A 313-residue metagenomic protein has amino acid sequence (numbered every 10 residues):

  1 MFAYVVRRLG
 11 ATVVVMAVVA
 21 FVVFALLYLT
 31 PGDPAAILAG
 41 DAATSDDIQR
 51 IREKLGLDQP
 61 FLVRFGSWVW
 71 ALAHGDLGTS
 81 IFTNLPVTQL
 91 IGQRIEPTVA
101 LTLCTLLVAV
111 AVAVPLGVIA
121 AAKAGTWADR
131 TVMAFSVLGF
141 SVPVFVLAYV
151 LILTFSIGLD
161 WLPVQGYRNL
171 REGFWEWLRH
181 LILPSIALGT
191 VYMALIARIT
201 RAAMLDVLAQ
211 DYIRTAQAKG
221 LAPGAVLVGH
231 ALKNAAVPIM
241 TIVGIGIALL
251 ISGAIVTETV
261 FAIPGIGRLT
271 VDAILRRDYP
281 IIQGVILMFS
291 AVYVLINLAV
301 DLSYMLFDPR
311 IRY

Functional and structural regions predicted by a protein language model:
F2-Y4, V13, I95-D129, V144 (+3 more regions): Alpha-helical transmembrane segments of integral membrane proteins, especially multi-pass inner/plasma-membrane
A3, S45-I48, L62, G66 (+5 more regions): Short, structured helix-loop boundary elements
V15-G66, L159-H180: Hydrophobic alpha-helical transmembrane segments of membrane transport/permease proteins and related membrane-embedded
V22-L29, Q59, S67-W70, A134-Q165 (+1 more regions): Membrane-water interface segments at the C-terminal ends of transmembrane alpha-helices in multi-pass inner-membrane
A36-A39, V63, G78-I81, L147-A148 (+5 more regions): Short, hydrophobic secondary-structure boundary micro-motifs
D58-V114: An internal, D/E-rich "acidic patch" concept
